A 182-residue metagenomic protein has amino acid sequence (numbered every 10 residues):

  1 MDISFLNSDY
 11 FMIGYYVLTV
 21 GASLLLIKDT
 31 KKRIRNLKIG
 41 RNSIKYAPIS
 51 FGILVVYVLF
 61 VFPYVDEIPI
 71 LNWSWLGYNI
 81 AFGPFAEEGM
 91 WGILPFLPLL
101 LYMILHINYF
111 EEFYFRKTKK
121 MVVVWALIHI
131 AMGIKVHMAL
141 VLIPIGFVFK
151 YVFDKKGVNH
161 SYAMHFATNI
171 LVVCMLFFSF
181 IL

Functional and structural regions predicted by a protein language model:
M1-P63, E67, K155-K156, I170-L182: N-terminal, membrane-interfacial amphipathic/helix-forming hydrophobic leader that caps and precedes the first
D2-I3, R33-F113: Juxtamembrane helix-loop-helix connectors linking adjacent transmembrane helices in multi-pass membrane enzymes
G14, G21, G40, G52 (+7 more regions): Residue-identity detector for glycine
W91-L182: Transmembrane helix-loop-helix hairpins at the membrane interface of multi-pass integral membrane proteins
